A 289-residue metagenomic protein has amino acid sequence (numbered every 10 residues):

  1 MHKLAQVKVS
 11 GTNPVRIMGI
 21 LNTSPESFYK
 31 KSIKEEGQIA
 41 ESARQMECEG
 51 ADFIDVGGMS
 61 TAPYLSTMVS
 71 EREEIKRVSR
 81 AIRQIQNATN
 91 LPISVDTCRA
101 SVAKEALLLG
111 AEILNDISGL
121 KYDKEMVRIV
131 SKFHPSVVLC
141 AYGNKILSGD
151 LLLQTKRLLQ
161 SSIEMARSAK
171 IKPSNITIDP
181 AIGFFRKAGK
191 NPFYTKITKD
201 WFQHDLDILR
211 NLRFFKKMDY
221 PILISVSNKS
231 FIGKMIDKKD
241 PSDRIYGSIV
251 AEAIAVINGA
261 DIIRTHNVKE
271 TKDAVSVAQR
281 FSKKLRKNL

Functional and structural regions predicted by a protein language model:
H2-K3, P14-R16: Extreme N-terminal starter segment of soluble prokaryotic enzymes
K3-A5, S27-Q45, T61-R80, A100 (+3 more regions): Active-site-adjacent loop and "lid" segments of alpha/beta metabolic enzymes
R16-I20, D52-D55, P92-S94, E112-I113 (+4 more regions): Structural preference for beta-strand elements that scaffold enzyme active sites
E41-F53, G57, R80, Q84-N87: A short, N-terminal amphipathic alpha-helix
Q86-L91, G110, S168-K172, K217: Short helix-capping segments at alpha-helix termini
T97: Short loop/edge segments at beta-strand edges and connector loops that shape dinucleotide/nucleotide cofactor-binding
